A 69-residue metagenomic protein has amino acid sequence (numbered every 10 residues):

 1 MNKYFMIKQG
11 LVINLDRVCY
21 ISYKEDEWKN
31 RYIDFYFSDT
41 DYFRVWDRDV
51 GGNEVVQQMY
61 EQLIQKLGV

Functional and structural regions predicted by a protein language model:
K3-Q9, C19-V69: Acidic, Ser/Thr- and proline-rich intrinsically disordered linker/docking segments of eukaryotic scaffolds
